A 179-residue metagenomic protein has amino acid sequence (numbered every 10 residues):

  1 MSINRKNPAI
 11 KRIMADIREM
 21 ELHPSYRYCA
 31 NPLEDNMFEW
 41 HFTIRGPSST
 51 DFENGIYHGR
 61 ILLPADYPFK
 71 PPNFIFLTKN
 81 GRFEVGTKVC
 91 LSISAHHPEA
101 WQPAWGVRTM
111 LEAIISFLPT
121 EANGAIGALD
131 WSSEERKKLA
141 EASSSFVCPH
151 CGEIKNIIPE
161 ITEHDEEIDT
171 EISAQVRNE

Functional and structural regions predicted by a protein language model:
M1-V89, P98-Q102: Strand-helix-loop interaction patch of compact alpha/beta domains
D16, M20, F117, A142: Residues that form generic nucleotide/phosphate-binding pockets
L22-S25, P64, P68, K79 (+5 more regions): Short amphipathic alpha-helices and their capping/turn residues within compact interaction modules
R27, P71-N73, E99-W105, F117-L118 (+2 more regions): Noncatalytic linker/hinge segments flanking ATPase motor cores
G86-G124: Structured beta-strand segments within beta-sheet-rich domains
G124-E179: Charge-rich (especially acidic), low-complexity segments
